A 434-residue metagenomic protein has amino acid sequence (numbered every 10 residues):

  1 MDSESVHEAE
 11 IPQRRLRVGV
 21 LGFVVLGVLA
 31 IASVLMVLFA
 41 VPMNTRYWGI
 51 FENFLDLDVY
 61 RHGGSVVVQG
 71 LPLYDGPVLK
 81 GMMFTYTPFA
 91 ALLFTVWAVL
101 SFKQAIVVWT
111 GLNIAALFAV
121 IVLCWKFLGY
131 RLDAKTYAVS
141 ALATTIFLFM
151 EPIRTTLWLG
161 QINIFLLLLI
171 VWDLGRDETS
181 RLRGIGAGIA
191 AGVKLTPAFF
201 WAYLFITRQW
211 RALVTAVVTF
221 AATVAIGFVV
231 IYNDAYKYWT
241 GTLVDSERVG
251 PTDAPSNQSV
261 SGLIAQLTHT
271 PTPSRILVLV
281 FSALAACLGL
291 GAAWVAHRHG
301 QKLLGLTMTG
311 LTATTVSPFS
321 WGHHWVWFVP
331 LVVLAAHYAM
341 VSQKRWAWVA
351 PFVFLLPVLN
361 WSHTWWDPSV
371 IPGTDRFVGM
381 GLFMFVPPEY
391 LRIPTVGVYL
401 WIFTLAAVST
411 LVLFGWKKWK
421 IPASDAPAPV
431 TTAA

Functional and structural regions predicted by a protein language model:
D2-R183, T207-G322, V378-T395, F414-A434: Primarily membrane-embedded glycan-assembly and transfer machineries that use lipid-linked glycans
A40, A336-A434: Aromatic-enriched
L73-M83, L167, A191-F199, V244-R248 (+3 more regions): Juxtamembrane/interfacial segments around transmembrane helices
A119-L123, L168-R176, L204, P330-K344 (+1 more regions): Transmembrane alpha-helices and membrane-interface helical segments of multi-pass integral membrane enzymes
I162-V171, L195-A198, T215, W325-V333 (+1 more regions): Hydrophobic core segments of transmembrane alpha-helices in multi-pass, intramembrane catalytic enzymes
G184-A187, D234-G241, V326-P330, R345-F352 (+1 more regions): A cytosolic-side transmembrane-helix exit/cap motif
A187-L204, V316-W327: Transmembrane helices and adjacent periplasmic/lumenal helix-loop junctions of polyprenol-phosphate-dependent
Q301, G305, S320-F328, Y338 (+1 more regions): Short amphipathic alpha-helix initiation/capping segments at coil-to-helix junctions
